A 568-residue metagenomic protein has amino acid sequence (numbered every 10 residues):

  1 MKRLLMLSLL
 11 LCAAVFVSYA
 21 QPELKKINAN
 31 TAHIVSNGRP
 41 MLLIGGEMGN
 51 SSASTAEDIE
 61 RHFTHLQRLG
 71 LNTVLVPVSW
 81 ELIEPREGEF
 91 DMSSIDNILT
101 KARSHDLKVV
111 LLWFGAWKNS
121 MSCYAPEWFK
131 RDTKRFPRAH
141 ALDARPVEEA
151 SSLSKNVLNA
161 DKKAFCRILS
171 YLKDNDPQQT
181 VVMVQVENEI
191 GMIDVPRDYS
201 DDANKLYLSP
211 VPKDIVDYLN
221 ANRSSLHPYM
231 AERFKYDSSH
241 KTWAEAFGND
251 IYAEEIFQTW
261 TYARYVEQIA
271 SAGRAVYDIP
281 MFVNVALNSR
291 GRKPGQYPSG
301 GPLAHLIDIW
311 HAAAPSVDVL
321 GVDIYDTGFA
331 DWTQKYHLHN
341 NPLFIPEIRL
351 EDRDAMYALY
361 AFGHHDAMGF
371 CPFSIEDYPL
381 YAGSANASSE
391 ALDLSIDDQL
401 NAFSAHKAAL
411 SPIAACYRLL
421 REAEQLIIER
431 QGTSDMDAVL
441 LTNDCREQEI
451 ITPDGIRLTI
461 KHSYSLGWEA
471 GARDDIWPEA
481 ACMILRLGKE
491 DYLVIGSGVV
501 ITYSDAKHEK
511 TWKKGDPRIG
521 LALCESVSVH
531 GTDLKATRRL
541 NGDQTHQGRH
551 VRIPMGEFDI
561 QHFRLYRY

Functional and structural regions predicted by a protein language model:
Y19-L71: N-terminal carbohydrate-binding accessory modules
G45-S54, P77-S93, D143-K163, A246-A263 (+3 more regions): The substrate-binding groove and active-site-proximal loops of carbohydrate-active enzymes, especially glycoside
A53-R68, P298-A313, A358: Short, acidic/polar
D58-D132, Y262-V276: Aromatic-lined substrate-binding rim segments of carbohydrate-active enzymes
P137-I307: Polysaccharide-binding and catalytic clefts of secreted carbohydrate-active enzymes
Q268-D278, L306-C416: Catalytic-core region of carbohydrate-active enzymes that cleave or remodel glycosidic bonds
L359-H508: Aromatic- and carboxylate-lined catalytic core of secreted/periplasmic carbohydrate-active enzymes
T459-P478, C482, E490-Y568: C-terminal beta-sandwich/jelly-roll accessory domains of carbohydrate-active enzymes
